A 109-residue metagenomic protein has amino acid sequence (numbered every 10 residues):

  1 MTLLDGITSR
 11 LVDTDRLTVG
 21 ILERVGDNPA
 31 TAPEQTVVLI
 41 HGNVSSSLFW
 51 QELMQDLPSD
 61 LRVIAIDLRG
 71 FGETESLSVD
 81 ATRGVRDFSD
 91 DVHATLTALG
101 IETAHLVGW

Functional and structural regions predicted by a protein language model:
M1-V37, P58-L61, D87, I101-T103: Alpha/beta-hydrolase fold catalytic core
I7, F49-E52, D56, D87-A94: Alpha-helical elements of Rossmann-like donor-binding domains used by nucleotide-donor carbohydrate transfer enzymes
T14, G42, L68: Active-site donor-binding loop signature of nucleotide-sugar glycosyltransferases
L22-N28, A65-W109: Active-site loop/oxyanion-hole signature of alpha/beta-hydrolase fold enzymes
T36, F49-W50, T74-E75: Short glycine-/acidic-enriched loop or helix-start segments at secondary-structure transitions that form or flank
V38-G42, W109: The conserved beta1-alpha1 loop
G42-E52, V63: Serine-hydrolase catalytic-loop signature spanning alpha/beta hydrolases and amidase-signature enzymes
